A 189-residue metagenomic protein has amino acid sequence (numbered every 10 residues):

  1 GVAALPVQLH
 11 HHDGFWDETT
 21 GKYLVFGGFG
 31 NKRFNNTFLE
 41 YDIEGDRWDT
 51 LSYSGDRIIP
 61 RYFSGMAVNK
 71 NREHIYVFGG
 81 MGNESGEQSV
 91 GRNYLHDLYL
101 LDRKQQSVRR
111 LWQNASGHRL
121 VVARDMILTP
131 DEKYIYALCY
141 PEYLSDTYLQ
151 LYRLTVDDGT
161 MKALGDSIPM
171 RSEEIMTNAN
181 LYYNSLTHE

Functional and structural regions predicted by a protein language model:
G1-A3, R47-G55, R109-A115, T160-P169: Beta-propeller fold detector
V2-N31, F38-E40, Y53-F78, G91-R92 (+4 more regions): Conserved short beta-strand element of beta-propeller blades
Q8, K32, R47, R57 (+5 more regions): Flexible, glycine-rich phosphate/dinucleotide-binding loops and adjacent beta-alpha linkers at cofactor/substrate
F29-R33, M81-G86, P141-S145, E189: Short glycine/acidic-enriched loop and turn motifs that connect beta-strands
N35-R47, M66, S89-S107, T147-K162: Beta-propeller blade signature
E87-Q88, W112: A short secondary-structure junction signal
G91, Y143, M170: Catalytic cores of transferase enzymes with a strong primary signal for eukaryotic protein kinases
S145-D146, T160-A163, E173-E174, H188: Substrate-binding/catalytic groove segments of enzymes that remodel or degrade extracellular structural polymers
